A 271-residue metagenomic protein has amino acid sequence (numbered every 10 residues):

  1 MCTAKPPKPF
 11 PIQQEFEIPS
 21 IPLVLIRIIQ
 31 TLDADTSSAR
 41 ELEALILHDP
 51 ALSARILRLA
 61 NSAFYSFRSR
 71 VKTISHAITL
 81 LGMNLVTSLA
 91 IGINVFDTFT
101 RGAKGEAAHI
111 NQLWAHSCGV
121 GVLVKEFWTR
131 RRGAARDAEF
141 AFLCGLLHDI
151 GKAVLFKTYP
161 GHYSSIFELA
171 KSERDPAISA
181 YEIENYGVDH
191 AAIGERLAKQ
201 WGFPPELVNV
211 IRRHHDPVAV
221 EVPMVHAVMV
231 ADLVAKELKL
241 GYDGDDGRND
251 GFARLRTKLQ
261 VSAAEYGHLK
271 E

Functional and structural regions predicted by a protein language model:
M1-I150, V154-F167, K171-G251: Conserved alpha-helical "signature site" that marks functionally important helical segments or helix/loop junctions
G247-A264: Short helix/strand-capping connector loops at secondary-structure junctions
G267-E271: Short, intrinsically disordered, charge-balanced linker/junction segments flanking boundaries in proteins
